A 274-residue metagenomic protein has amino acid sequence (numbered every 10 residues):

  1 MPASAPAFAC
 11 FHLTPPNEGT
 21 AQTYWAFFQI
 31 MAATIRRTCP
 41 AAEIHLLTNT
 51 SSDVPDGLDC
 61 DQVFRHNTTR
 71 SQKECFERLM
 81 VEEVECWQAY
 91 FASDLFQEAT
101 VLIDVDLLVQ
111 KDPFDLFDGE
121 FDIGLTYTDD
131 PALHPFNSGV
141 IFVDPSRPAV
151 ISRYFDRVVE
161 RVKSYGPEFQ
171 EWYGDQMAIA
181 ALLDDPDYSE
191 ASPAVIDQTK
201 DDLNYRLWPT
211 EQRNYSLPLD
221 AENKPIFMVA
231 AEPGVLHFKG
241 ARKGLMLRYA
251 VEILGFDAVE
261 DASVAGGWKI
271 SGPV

Functional and structural regions predicted by a protein language model:
M1-C75, L95-F96, P145, A149 (+3 more regions): N-terminal anchoring/stem segment of glycosyltransferases
A26-Q29, A33, V81, E85 (+1 more regions): A structural signal for well-ordered alpha-helical segments within the folded catalytic domains of diverse enzymes
I35, W87, D106, I141 (+2 more regions): A residue-level signal for conserved active-site and pocket-lining positions in enzyme catalytic cores
L47-V54, L107-F114, G240-A241: Short, polar loop motifs at secondary-structure junctions
S51-D59, F114-G119, L247-R248: Short loop/helix-cap segments at secondary-structure boundaries that form the rim of catalytic
G57-R78, N204-E222: Charged, often glycine-rich, active-site loop that binds/positions anionic groups
R65, L79-F136, V140-P145: GT-A fold catalytic core of metal-dependent nucleotide-sugar glycosyltransferases, centered on the diacidic
A149-A258: Catalytic core and acceptor-binding pocket of nucleotide-sugar-dependent glycosyltransferases
